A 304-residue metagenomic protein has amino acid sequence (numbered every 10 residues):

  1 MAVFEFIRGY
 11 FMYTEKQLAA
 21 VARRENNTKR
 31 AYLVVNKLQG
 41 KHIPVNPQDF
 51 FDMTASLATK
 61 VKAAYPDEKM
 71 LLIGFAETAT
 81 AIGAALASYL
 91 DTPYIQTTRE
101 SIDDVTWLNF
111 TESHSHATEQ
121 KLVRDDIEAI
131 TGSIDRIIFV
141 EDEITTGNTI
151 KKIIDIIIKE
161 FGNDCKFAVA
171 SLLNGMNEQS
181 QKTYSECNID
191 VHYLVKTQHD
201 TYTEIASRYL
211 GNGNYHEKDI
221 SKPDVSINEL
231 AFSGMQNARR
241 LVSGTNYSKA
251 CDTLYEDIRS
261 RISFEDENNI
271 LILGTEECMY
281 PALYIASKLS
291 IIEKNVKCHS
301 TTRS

Functional and structural regions predicted by a protein language model:
M1-S304: PRPP-associated nucleotide enzymes
